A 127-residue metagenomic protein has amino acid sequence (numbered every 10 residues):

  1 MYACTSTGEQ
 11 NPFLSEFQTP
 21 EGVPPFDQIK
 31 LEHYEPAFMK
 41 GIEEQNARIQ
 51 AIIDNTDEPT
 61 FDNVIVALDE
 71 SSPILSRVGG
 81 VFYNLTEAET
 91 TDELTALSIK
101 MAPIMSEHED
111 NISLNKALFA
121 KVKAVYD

Functional and structural regions predicted by a protein language model:
C4-D127: Zn2+-dependent metallopeptidase catalytic domains
